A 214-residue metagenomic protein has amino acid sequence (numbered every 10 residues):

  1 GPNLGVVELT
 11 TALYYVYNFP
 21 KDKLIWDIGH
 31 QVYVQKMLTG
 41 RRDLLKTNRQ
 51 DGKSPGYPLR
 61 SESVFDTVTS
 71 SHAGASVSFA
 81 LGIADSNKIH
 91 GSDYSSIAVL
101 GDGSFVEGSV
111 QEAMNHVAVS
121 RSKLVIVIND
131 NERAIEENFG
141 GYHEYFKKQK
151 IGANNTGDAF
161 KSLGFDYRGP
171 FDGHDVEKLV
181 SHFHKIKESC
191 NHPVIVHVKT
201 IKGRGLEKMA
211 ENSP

Functional and structural regions predicted by a protein language model:
P2-S120: Cofactor-binding active-site loop characterized by glycine-rich and histidine/acidic residues
D66-P214: Glycine-rich ThDP/TPP pyrophosphate-binding loop and its adjacent helix/strand module within ThDP-dependent enzymes
